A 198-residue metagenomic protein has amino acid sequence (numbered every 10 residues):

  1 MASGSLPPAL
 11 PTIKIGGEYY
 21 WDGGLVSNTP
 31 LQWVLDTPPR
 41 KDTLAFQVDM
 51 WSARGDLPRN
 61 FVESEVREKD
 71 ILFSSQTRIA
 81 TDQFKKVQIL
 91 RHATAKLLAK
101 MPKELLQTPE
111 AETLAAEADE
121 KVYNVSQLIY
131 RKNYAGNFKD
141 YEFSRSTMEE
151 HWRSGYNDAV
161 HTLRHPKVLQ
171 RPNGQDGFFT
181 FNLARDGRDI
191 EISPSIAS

Functional and structural regions predicted by a protein language model:
M1-S198: Patatin-like phospholipase
